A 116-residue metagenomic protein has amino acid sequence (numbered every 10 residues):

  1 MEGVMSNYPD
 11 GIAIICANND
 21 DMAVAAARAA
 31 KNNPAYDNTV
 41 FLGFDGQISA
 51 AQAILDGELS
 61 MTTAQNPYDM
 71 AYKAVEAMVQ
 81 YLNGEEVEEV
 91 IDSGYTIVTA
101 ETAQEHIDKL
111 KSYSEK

Functional and structural regions predicted by a protein language model:
M1-K116: A residue-level marker of the well-folded mature domains of exported/periplasmic proteins
